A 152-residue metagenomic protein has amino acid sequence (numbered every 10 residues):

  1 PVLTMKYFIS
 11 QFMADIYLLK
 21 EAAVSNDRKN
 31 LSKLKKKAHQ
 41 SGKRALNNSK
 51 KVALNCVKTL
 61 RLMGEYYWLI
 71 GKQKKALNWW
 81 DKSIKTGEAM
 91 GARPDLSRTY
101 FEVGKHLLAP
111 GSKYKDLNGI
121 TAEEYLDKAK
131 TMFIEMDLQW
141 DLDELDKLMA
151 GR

Functional and structural regions predicted by a protein language model:
P1-R152: Helix-coil-helix junctions within alpha-helical repeat/solenoid scaffolds
